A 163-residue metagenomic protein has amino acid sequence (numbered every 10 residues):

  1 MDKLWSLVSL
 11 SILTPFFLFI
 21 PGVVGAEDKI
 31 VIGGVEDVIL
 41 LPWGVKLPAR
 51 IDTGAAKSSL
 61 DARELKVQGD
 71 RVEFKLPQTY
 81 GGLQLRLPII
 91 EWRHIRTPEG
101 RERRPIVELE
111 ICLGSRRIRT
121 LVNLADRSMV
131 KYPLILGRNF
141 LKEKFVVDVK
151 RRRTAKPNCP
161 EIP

Functional and structural regions predicted by a protein language model:
M1-S6: Positively charged n-region of N-terminal signal peptides that target proteins for export
S9-P21: Bacterial N-terminal signal peptides
V24-P163: Pepsin/retropepsin-fold aspartyl endopeptidases
